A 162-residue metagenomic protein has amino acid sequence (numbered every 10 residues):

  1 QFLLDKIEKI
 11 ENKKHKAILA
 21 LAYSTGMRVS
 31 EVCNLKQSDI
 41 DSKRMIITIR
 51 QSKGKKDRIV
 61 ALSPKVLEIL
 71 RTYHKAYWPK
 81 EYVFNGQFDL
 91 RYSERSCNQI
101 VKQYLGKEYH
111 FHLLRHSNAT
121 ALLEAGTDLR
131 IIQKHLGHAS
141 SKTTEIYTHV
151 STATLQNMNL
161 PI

Functional and structural regions predicted by a protein language model:
Q1-I162: Conserved catalytic core of the tyrosine transesterase superfamily
